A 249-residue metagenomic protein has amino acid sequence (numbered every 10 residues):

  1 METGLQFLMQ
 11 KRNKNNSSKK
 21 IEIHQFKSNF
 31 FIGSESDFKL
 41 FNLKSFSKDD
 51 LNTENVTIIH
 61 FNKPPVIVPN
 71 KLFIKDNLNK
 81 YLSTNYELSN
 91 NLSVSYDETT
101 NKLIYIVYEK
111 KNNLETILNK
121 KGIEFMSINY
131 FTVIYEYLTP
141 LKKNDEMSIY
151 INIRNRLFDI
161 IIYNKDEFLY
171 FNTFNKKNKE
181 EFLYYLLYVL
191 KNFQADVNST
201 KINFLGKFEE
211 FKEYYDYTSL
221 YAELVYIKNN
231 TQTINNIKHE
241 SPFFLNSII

Functional and structural regions predicted by a protein language model:
M1-I249: Hydrophobic/aromatic-enriched cytosolic interaction surfaces used to assemble or bind macromolecules
